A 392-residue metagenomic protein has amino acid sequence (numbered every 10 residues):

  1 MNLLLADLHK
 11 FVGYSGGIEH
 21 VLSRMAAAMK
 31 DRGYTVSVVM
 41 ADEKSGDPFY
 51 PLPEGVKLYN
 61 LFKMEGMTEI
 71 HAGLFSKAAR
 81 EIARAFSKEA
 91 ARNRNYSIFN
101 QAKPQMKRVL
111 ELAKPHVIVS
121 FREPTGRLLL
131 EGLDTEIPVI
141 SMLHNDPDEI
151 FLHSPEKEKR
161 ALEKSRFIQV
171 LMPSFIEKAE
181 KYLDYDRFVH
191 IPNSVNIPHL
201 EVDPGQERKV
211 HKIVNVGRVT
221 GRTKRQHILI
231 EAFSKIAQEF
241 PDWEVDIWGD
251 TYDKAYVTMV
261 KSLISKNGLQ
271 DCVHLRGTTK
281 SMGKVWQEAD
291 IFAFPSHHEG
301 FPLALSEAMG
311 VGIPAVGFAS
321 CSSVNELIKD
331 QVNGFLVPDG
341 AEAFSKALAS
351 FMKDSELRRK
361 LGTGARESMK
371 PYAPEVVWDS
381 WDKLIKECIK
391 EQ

Functional and structural regions predicted by a protein language model:
L4, G205-K224, I230-F233: Conserved donor-binding/catalytic core segment of Leloir-type glycosyltransferases
G16-R24, T220-Q238, V245, T258: A conserved mid-protein helix/loop that constitutes part of the nucleotide-sugar donor-binding site
V39-S45, V216, E244-M259: Glycosyltransferase donor-sugar binding loop
E149-H153, E180, S194-H211: Acidic anion/phosphate-binding donor-loop and adjacent secondary structure in glycosyltransferase catalytic cores
T258-G277: Nucleotide-activated donor-binding/catalytic signature segment of Leloir-type glycosyltransferases, i.e., the conserved
T278, H297: Aromatic "clamp/platform" in nucleotide-sugar-dependent glycosyltransferases that forms part of the donor/acceptor
P314-F318: Short hydrophobic beta-strand element within catalytic cores of glycosyltransferases and related nucleotide-activated
A319, K329-Q331, F335-E342, S350-E356 (+1 more regions): Conserved acidic donor-binding segment of nucleotide-sugar-dependent glycosyltransferases
